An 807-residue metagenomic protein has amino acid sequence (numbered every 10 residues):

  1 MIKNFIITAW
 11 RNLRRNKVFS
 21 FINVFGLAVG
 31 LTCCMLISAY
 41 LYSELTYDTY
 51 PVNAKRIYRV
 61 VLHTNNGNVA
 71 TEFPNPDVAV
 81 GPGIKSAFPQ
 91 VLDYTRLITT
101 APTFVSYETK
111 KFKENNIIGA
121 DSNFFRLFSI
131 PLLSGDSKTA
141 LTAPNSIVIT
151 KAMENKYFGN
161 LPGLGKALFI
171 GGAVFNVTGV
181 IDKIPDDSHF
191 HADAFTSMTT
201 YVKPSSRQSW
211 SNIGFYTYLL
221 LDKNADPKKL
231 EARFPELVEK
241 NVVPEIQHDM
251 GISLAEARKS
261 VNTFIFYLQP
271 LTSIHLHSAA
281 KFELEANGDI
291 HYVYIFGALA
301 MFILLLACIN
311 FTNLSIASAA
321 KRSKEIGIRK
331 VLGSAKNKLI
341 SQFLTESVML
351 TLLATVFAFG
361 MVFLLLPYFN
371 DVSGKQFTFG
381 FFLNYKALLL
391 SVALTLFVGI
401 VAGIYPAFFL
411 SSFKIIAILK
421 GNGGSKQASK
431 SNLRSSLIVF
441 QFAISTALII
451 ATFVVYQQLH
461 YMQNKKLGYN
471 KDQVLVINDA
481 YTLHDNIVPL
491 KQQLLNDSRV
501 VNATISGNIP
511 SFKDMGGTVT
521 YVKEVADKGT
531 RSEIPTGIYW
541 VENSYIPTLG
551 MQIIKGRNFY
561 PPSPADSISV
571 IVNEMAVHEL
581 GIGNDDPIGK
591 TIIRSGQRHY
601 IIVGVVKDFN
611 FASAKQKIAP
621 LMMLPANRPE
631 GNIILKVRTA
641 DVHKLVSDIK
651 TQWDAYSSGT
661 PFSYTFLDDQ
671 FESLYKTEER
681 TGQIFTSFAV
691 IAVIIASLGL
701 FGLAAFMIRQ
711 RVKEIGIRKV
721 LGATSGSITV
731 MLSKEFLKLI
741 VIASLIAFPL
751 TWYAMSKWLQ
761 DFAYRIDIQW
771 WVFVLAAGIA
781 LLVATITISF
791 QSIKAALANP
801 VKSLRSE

Functional and structural regions predicted by a protein language model:
M1-F21, F282-E285, L314-L352, V356 (+3 more regions): Alpha-helical transmembrane segments of integral membrane proteins
I2-R11, R15, P51, N241-A300 (+9 more regions): Membrane-helix entry/capping segments
R15-L41, G288-K324, L352, N432-Q458 (+3 more regions): Hydrophobic alpha-helical transmembrane segments of multi-pass inner-membrane transport and secretion
G26, I328-L366, A692, K713-S756 (+2 more regions): Transmembrane alpha-helical interface segments in multi-pass membrane proteins
Y40-H63, P89, P131, S188-H191 (+7 more regions): Membrane-proximal juxtamembrane linkers immediately C-terminal to transmembrane helices
E44, Y58-K113, N123, N155-N160 (+4 more regions): Hydrophobic, regular-secondary-structure patches
D121-L133, I147-G288, P489-T677: Mid-to-C-terminal secondary-structure elements that act as membrane-proximal/extracytoplasmic interface segments
A387-P406, T446, I691, S697 (+1 more regions): Hydrophobic alpha-helical transmembrane segments of polytopic membrane proteins
